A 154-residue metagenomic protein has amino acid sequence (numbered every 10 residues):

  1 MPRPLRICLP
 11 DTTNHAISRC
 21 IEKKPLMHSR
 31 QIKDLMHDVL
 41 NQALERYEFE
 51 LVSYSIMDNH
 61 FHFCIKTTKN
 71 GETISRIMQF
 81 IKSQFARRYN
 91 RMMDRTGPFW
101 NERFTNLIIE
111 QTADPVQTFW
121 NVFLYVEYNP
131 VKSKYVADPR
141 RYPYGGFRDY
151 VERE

Functional and structural regions predicted by a protein language model:
M1-E154: Short catalytic/metal-binding and nucleic-acid-binding patches
